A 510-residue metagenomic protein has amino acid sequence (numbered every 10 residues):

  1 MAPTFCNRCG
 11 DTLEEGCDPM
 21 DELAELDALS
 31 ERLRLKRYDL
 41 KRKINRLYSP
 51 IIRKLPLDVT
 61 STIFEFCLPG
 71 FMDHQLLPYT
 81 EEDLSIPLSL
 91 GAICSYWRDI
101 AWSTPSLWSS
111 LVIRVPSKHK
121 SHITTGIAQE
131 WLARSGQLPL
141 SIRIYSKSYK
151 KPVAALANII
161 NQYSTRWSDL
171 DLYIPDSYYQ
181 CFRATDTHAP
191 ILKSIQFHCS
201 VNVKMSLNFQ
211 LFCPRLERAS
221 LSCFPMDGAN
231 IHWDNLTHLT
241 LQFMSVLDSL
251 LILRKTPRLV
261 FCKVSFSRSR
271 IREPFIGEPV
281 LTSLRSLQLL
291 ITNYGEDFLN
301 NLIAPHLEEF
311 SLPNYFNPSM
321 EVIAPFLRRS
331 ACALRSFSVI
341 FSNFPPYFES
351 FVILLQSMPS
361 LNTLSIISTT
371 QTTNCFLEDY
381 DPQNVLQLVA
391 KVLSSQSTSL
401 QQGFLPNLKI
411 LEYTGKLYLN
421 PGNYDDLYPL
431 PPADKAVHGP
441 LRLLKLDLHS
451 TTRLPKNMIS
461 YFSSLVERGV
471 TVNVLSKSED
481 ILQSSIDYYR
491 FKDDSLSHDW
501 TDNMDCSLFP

Functional and structural regions predicted by a protein language model:
M1-P510: Leucine-rich repeat
